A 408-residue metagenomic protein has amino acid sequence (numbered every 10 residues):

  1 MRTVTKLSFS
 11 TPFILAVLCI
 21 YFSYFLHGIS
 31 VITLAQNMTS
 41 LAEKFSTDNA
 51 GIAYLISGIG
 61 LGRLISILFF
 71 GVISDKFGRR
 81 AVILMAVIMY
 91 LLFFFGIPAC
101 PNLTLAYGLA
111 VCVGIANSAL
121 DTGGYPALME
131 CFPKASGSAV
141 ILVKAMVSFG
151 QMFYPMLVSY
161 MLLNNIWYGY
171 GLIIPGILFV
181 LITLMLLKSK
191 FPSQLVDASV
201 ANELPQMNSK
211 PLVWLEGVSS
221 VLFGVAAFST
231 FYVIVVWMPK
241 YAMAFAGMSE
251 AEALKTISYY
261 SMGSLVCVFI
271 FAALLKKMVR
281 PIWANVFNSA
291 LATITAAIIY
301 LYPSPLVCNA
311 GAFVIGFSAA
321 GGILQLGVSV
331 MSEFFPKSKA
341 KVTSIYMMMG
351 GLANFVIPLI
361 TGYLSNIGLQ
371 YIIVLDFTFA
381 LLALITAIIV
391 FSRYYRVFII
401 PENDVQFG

Functional and structural regions predicted by a protein language model:
L34-A35, V213-V266: Extracytoplasmic gate region of multi-pass secondary transporters
I65-P101: Conserved MFS/SLC helix-loop-helix module at the cytosolic interface between two early adjacent transmembrane helices
S66-G78, C267-R280, S365: Helix-to-loop junctions at the C-terminal end of transmembrane segments in multipass secondary transporters
L109-A145: Cytoplasmic helix-loop-helix junction between adjacent transmembrane helices in 12-TM secondary transporters
A119-F132, G321-F335: Intracellular juxtamembrane helix-capping segments at the cytosolic ends of symmetry-related transmembrane helices
K134-A135, A139-F191: Helix-loop-helix hairpin linking two adjacent transmembrane segments in secondary transporters
P281-L326: C-terminal transmembrane helical hairpin of 12-TM major facilitator-type secondary transporters
E333-L369, D376: A late C-terminal transmembrane helix in Major Facilitator Superfamily
